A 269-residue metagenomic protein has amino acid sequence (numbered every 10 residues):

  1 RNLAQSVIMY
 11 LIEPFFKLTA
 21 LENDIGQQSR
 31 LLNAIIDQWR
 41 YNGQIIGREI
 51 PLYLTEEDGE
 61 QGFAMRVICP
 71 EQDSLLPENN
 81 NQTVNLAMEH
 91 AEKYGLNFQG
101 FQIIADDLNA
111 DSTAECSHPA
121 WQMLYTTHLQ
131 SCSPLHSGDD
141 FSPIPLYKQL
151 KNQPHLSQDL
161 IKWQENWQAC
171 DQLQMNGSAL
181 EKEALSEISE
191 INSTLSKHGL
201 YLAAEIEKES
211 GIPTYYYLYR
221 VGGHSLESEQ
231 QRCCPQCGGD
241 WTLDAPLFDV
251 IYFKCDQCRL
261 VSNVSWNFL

Functional and structural regions predicted by a protein language model:
A4-L185, I212: Domain-scale terminal segments
P51, I144-Y147, I188-E190, Y217-Q230: A composition-driven signal for long, intrinsically disordered, charge-rich low-complexity tracts
A184-K197: A short, highly charged nucleic-acid-interacting micro-segment common to nuclease and nuclease-linked defense proteins
K197, Y201-L269: Cys/His-clustered metal-coordination modules, chiefly Zn-binding fingers
